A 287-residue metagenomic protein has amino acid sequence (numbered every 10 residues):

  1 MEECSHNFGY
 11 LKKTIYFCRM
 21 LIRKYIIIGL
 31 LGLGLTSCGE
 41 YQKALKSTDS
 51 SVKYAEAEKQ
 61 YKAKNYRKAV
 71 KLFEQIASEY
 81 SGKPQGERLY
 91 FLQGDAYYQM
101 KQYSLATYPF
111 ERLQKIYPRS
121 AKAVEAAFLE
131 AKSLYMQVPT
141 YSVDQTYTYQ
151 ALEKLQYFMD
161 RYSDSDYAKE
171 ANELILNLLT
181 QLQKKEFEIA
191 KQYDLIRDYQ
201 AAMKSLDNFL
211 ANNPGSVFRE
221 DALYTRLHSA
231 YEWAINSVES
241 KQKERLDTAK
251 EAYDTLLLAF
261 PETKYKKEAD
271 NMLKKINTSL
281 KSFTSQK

Functional and structural regions predicted by a protein language model:
S5, Y10, Y16-R23, G34-K287: Acidic, polar-rich low-complexity tracts and alpha-helical solenoid repeat scaffolds
I28-G34: Bacterial N-terminal signal peptides
